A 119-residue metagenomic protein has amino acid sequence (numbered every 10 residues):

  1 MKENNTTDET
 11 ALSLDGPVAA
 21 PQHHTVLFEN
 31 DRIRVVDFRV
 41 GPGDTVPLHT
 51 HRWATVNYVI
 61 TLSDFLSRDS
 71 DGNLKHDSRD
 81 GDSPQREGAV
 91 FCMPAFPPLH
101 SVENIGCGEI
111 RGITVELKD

Functional and structural regions predicted by a protein language model:
E3-A20: N-terminal low-complexity, Pro/Thr/Ser-rich intrinsically disordered segments that act as propeptides or flexible
A20-P47, R52-N57, G112-V115: A short glycine-rich, His/Asp/Glu-containing loop-to-beta-strand
G41, I60, P84-R86: Residue-level recognition of short, solvent-exposed, well-ordered loop/turn junctions that link secondary-structure
T50-D71: Short, conserved beta-strand element in jelly-roll/cupin
G72-F96: Short acidic-glycine-tyrosine-enriched beta hairpin
V102-G106: Asparagine-centered strand-capping/turn motif at beta-strand->loop junctions
C107-D119: C-terminal partner/receptor-binding element of secreted or periplasmic proteins
